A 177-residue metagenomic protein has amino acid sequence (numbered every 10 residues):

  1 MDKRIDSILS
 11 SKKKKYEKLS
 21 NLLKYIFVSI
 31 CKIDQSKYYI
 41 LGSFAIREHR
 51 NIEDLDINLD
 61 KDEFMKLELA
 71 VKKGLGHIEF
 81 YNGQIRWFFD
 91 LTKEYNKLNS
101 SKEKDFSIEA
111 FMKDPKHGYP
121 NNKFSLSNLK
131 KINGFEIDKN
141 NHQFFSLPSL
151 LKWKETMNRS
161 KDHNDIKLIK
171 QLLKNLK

Functional and structural regions predicted by a protein language model:
M1-Y39, K167-K177: Helical scaffold of the NTase/Pol beta-like nucleotidyltransferase catalytic core
L23-L55, L59-E68, S146: Active-site nucleotide-donor binding segment shared across nucleotidyl transfer reactions
S36-K37, V71-I85, K131-G134: Short secondary-structure junctions
A45-I46, F64, K113-H117, S149-L151: Short, solvent-exposed loop/turn segments at secondary-structure junctions
E53-L55, F106-I108, N140: Change "...and in nucleic-acid phosphodiester-cleaving endonucleases..." to "...and in nucleic-acid processing enzymes
L67-K72, F89-L91: Short, charged, surface-exposed secondary-structure boundary motifs
G76-Y119: Conserved catalytic core of two-metal-ion nucleotidyltransferases
K116-K177: Catalytic cores of NTP-dependent nucleotidyl/adenyl transfer enzymes across multiple folds
